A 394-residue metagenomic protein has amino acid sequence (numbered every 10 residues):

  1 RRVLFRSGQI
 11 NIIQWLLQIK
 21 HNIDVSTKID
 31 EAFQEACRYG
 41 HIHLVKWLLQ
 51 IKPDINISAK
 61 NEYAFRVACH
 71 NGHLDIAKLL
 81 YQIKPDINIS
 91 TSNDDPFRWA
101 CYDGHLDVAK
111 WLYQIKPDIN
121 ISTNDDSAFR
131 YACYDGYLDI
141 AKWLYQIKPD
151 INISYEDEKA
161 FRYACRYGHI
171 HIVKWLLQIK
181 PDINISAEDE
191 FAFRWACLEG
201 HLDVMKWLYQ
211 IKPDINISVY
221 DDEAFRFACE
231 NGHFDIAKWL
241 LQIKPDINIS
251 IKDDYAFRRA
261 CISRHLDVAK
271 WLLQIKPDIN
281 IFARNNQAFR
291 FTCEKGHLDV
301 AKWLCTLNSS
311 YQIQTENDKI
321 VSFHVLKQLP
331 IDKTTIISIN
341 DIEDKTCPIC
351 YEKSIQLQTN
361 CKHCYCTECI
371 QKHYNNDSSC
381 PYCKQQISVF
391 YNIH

Functional and structural regions predicted by a protein language model:
R1-L4: Short, small-residue-biased leader/transition segments that mark boundaries at the very start of proteins
N11-I12, H43-L44, D75-I76, V108 (+6 more regions): Conserved ankyrin/ankyrin-like repeat signature
K20-D30, K52-E62, K84-D94, K116-D126 (+6 more regions): Ankyrin repeat arrays, specifically the small/polar loop and inter-repeat linker segments at the C-terminal end of each
S322-N360, C364-Q371, S378, V389-I393: Proximal pre-RING flanking segment of RING-type E3 ubiquitin ligases
